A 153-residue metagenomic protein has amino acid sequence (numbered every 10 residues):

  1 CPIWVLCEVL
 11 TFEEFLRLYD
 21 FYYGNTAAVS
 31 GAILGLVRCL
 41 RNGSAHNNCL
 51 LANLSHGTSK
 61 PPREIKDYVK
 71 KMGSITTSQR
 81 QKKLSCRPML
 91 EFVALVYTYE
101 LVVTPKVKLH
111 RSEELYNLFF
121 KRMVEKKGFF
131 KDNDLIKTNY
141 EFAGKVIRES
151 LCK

Functional and structural regions predicted by a protein language model:
C1-A28, L51-A52, C86, T98-R111: Short, contiguous, well-structured surface segments enriched in hydrophobic/aromatic residues
C1-W4, G31, R38, N42 (+1 more regions): Non-catalytic, well-ordered alpha-helical scaffold segments
L16-Y22, H46, H56, P62-R63: Generic alpha-helix signal with a bias toward terminal, lower-confidence helices and secondary-structure junctions
G24-G31, G35, S78-C86: Short, solvent-exposed segments of well-ordered alpha helices
A32-L54: Histidine-centered, metal-coordinating catalytic motifs and their short helical/loop contexts
S59-C152: C-terminal, helix-dominated tail/subdomain
